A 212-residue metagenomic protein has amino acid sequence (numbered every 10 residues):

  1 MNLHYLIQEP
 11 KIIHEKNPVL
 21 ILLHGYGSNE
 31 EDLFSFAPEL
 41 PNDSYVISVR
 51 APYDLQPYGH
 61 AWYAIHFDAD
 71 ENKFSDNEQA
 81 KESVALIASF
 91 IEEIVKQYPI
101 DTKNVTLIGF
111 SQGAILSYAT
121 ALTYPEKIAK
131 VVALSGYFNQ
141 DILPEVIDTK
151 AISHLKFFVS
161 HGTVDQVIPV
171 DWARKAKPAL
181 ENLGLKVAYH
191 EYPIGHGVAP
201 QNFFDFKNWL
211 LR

Functional and structural regions predicted by a protein language model:
H4-I13, N17-I100: Serine-hydrolase catalytic machinery in alpha/beta-hydrolase-like enzymes
H24-Y26, I108-F110, G162: Conserved alpha/beta-hydrolase "nucleophile elbow" surrounding the catalytic nucleophile
F34-F36, E145, P169-A179: Short alpha-helix in the alpha/beta-hydrolase fold that links the catalytic acid
P99-G109: Alpha/beta-hydrolase fold nucleophile elbow
G109-G113, S117: Gly/Ala-rich beta-loop-alpha elbow adjacent to hydrolase catalytic centers
E126-F138: A conserved short beta-strand
F158-H161, D165: Short beta-strand/loop motif that positions the catalytic acidic residue of the alpha/beta-hydrolase fold
D171-R212: C-terminal catalytic histidine-bearing segment of alpha/beta-hydrolase fold enzymes
